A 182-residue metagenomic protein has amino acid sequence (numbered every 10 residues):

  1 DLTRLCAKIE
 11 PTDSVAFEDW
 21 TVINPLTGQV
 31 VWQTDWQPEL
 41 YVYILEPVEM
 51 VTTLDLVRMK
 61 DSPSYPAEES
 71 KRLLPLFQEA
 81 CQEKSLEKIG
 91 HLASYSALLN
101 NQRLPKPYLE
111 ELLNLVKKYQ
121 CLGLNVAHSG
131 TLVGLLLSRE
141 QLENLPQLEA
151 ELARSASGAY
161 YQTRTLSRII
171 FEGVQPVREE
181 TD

Functional and structural regions predicted by a protein language model:
T3-L122, S138-D182: ATP-dependent small-molecule kinase catalytic core of the GHMP/sugar-kinase superfamily and closely related
E110, A127-G134: Small/polar glycine-rich anion-binding or flexible loop at a beta-alpha turn
